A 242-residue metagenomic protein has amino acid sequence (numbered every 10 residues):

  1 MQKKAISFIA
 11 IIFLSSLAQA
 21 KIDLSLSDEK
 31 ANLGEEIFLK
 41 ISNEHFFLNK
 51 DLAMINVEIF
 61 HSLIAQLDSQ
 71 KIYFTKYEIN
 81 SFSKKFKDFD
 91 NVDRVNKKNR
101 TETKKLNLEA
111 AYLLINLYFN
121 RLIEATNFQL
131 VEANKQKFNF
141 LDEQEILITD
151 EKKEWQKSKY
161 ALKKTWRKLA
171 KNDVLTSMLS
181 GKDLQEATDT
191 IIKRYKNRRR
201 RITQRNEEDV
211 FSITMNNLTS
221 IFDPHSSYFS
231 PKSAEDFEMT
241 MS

Functional and structural regions predicted by a protein language model:
M1-Q2, Q19: Intrinsically disordered, low-complexity sequence elements enriched in Ser/Thr/Gly/Pro
Q2-A10: Sec-dependent signal peptide recognition, specifically the positively charged N-region followed immediately by
I12-F13, E58: N-terminal non-cleavable signal-anchor helices
S15-L17: N-terminal signal peptide c-region/cleavage motif recognized by signal peptidases
A20-S242: Flexible, low-complexity junctional segments that flank or bridge functional domains
